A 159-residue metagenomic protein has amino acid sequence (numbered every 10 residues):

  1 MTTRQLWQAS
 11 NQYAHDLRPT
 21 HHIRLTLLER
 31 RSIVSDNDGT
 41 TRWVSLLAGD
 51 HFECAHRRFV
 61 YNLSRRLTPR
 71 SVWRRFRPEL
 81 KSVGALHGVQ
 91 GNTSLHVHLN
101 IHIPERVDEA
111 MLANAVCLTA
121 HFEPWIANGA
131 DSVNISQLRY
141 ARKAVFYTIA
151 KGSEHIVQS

Functional and structural regions predicted by a protein language model:
M1-H21, T26-E53, I103-S159: Catalytic "initiation/cleavage/transfer" segments centered on a nucleophilic residue and adjacent nucleic-acid-engaging
D16-R18, R77, N92-S94: Short coil/turn motifs at beta-sheet boundaries
W43-V83: Surface-exposed, low-hydrophobicity interaction/linker segments
C54, R58, N92-H96, K143: Short, well-structured alpha-helical interface segments that form or flank functional binding sites
P78-L80, L95, N128-D131: Residue-level signal for beta-strand positions within conserved beta-sheet cores that form or flank
K81-R106: Histidine-centered divalent-metal-coordination microenvironment in nucleic-acid enzymes
